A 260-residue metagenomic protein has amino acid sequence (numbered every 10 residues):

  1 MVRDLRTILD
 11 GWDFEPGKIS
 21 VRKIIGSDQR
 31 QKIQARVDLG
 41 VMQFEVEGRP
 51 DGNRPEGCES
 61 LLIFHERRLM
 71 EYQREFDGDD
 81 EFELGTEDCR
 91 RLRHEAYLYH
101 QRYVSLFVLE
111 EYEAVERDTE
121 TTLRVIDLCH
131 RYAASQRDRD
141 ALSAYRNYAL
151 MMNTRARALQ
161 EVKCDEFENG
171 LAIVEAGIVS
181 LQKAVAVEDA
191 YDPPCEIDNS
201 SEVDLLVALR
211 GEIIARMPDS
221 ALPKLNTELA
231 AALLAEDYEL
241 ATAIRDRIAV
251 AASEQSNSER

Functional and structural regions predicted by a protein language model:
M1-C129, E175: N-terminal alpha-helical interaction modules that lie
E81-A96, D138-L150, G211-A221: TPR-adjacent "capping" and linker segments in tetratricopeptide-repeat scaffold/adaptor proteins
E81-T86, R131-N147, A186-N199: Acidic, Ser/Thr-rich low-complexity linear motifs
L92, Y99, D118, N147 (+2 more regions): TPR repeat positional signature
R102-L106, E110, M151, A156-E161 (+1 more regions): Conserved small-residue packing positions in alpha-helical repeats and bundles
V115, T122, C129, A176-S180 (+3 more regions): Alpha-helical solenoid scaffolds that mediate protein-protein interactions, centered on TPR/SEL1-like repeats but also
